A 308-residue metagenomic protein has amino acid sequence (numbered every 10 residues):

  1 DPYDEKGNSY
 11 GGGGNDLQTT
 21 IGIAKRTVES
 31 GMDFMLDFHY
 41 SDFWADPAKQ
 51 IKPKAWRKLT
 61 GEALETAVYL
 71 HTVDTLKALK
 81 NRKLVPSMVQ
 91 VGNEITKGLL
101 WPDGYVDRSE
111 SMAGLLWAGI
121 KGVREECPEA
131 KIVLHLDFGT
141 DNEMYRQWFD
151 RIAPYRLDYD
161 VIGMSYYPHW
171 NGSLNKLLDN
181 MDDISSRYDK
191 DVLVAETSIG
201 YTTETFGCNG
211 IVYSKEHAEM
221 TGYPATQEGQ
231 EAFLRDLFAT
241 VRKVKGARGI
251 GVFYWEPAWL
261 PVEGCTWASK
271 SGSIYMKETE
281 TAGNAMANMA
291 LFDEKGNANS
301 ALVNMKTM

Functional and structural regions predicted by a protein language model:
D1-G14: Aromatic-lined carbohydrate-binding/catalytic grooves of carbohydrate-active enzymes
P2, Y40-W44, N93-K97, L136-T140 (+3 more regions): Active-site-proximal loop/turn and secondary-structure-junction residues that shape catalytic pockets, frequently
Y10, D16-Q18, A45-A153, L157-Y159 (+3 more regions): Active-site cleft segment of glycoside hydrolase catalytic domains centered on the general acid/base Glu
I23-F34, D74-P86, A118-I132, Y155-D158 (+3 more regions): A structural motif corresponding to the C-terminal end of an alpha-helix and its immediate exit/capping segment
T27-F43, F253-Y254: Glycine-rich, aromatic-flanked loop segments that form ligand/cofactor-binding clefts across common enzyme folds
D37, V89, I162, E196 (+3 more regions): Conserved, mostly hydrophobic/aromatic
E125-K131, E143-M220, T226-G249: Glycoside hydrolase catalytic-domain groove-lining segments
D183, T202-D236, T240-R248, F253-M308: Aromatic-rich peripheral "rim/lid" segments of glycoside hydrolase catalytic domains that contact and position glycan
